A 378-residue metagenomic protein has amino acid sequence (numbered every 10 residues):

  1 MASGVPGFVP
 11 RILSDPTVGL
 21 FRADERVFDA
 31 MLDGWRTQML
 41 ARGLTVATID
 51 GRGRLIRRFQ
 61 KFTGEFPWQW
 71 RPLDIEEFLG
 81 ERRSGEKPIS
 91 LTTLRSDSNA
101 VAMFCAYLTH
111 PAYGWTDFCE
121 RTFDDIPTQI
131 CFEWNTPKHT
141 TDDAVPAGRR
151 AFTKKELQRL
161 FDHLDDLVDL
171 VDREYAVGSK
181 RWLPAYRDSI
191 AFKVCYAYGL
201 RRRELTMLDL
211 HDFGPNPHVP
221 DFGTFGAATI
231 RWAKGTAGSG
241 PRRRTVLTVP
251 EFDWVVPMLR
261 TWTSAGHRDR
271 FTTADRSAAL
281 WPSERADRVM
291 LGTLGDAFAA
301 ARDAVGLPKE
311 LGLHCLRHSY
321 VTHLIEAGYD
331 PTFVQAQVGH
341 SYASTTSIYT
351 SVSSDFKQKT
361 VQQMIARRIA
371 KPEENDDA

Functional and structural regions predicted by a protein language model:
M1-T17, M364-A378: C-terminal secondary-structure termini that scaffold catalytic or DNA-interacting sites
T17, D33-A147, L167-R173, V177-G178: N-terminal core-binding DNA-recognition domain of tyrosine recombinases/integrases
P111-C119, G178, P184, C195-T224 (+1 more regions): Short, charged phosphate-coordinating catalytic segments
R159-R202: Basic, Lys/Arg- and aromatic-enriched nucleic-acid-binding interface segment
G178, D269, G295-A336, H340: Short, basic (Lys/Arg/His-rich) helix/loop patches that form interaction surfaces in the mid-to-C-terminal regions
M207-V256: Conserved tyrosine-mediated DNA breakage-rejoining catalytic core shared by Y-recombinases
V249-P308: Active-site/catalytic core of tyrosine-dependent DNA strand-transfer enzymes
V338, Y342-Q363: Catalytic-site neighborhood detector that most strongly recognizes the C-terminal catalytic loop/helix of tyrosine
